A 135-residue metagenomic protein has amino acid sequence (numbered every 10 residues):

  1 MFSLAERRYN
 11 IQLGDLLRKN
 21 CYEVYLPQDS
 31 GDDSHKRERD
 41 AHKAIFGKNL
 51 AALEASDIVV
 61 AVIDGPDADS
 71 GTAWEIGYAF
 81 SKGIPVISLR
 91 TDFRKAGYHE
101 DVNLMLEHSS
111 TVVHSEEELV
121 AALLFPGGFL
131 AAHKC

Functional and structural regions predicted by a protein language model:
M1-C135: Conserved catalytic or regulatory cores that recognize and/or transform ribose-phosphate-containing ligands
